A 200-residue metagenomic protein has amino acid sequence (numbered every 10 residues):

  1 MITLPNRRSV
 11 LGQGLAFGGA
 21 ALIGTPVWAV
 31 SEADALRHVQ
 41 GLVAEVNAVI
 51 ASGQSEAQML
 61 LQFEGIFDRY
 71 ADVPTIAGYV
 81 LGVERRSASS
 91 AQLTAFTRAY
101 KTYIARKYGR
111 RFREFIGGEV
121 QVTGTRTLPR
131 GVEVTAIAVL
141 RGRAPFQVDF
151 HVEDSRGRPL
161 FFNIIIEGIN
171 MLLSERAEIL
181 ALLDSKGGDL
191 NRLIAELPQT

Functional and structural regions predicted by a protein language model:
M1-G18: N-terminal secretory signal peptides and thylakoid transit peptides that target proteins across membranes
V27-S31: Boundary at the C-terminal end of the N-terminal hydrophobic targeting segment
E32-Y108: Early exported N-terminus immediately downstream of N-terminal targeting peptides
S55, S90-A91, G117, G188 (+1 more regions): Surface-exposed, polar/charged faces of alpha-helical domains in mature secreted/periplasmic/lumenal proteins
R106-F146, E196, T200: Surface-exposed, charged secondary-structure patches
P145-Q147, H151-L173: Short beta-strand edge/turn micro-motifs at domain boundaries
I166-T200: Low-complexity, intrinsically disordered terminal/linker segments enriched in charged and Gly/Pro repeats
